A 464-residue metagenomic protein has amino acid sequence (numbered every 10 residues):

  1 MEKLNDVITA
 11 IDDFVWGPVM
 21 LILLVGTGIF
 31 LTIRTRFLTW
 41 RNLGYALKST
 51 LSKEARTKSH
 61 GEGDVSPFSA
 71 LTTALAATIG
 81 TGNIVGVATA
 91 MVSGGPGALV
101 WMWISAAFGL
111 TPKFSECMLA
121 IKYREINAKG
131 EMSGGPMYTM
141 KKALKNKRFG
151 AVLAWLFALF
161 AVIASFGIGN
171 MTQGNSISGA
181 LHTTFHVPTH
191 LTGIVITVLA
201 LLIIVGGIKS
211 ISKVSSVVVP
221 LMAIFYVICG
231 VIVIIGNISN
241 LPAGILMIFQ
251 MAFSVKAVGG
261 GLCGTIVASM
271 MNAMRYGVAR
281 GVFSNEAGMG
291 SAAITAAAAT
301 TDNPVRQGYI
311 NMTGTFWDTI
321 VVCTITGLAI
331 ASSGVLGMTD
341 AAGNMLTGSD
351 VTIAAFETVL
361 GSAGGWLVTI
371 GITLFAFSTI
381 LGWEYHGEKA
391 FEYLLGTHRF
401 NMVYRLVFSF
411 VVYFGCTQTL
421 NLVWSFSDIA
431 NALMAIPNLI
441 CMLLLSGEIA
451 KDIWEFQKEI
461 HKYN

Functional and structural regions predicted by a protein language model:
M1-T81, M91-A98, G109, S409 (+2 more regions): N-terminal alpha-helical transmembrane segments of multi-pass membrane transport and channel/translocase proteins
K3-L4, R34-T39, G82-V87, S165-S178 (+5 more regions): Transmembrane helix-loop junctions in multi-pass membrane proteins
L23-F30, T35-L47, F157, G174-L181 (+3 more regions): Membrane-interface loop-to-helix entry segments
T27, L31-T32, S105-G130, M137 (+3 more regions): Helix-loop-helix module between adjacent transmembrane segments
F37-V65, T89, G94-L99, W103 (+5 more regions): Flexible loop linkers connecting adjacent transmembrane helices in multi-pass alpha-helical membrane transporters
T57-S93, L119-A143, L156-V162, C263 (+2 more regions): Alpha-helical membrane segments and immediately flanking helix-loop junctions that form or couple to the substrate/ion
F108-E116, I194-I208, V219-S239, M271 (+3 more regions): Selective recognition of specific alpha-helical transmembrane segments in multi-pass small-molecule
E116-R124, A128, C229-F249, V255-T265 (+3 more regions): Extracellular/periplasmic helix-exit of transmembrane alpha-helices
